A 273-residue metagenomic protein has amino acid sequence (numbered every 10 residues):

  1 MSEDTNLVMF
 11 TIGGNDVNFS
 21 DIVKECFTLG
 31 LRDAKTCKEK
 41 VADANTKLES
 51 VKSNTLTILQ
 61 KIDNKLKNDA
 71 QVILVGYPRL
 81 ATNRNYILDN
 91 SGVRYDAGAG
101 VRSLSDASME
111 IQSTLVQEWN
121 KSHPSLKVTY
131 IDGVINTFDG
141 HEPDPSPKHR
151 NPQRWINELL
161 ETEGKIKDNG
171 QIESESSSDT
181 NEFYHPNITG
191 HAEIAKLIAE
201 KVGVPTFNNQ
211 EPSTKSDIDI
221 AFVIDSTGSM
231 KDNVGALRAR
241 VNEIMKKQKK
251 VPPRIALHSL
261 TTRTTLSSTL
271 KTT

Functional and structural regions predicted by a protein language model:
M1-T46, R79-N90, S178: Oxyanion-hole/transition-state-stabilizing segment in secreted/luminal serine hydrolases and related acyltransferases
N6-T11, D16-N18, Q71-G76, V128-D132 (+4 more regions): Structural recognition of the beta-strand scaffold that forms the well-ordered cores of secreted hydrolase catalytic
I22, L80, N85-I87, A256-T273: Short beta-strand-loop
V41-E49, G98-V101, D179-P186, A221-N233: Second-shell loop/turn segments in exported
L48, K52, L56, I188-A199: Short, amphipathic alpha-helical "lid/cap" segments that border enzyme active or binding sites
V51-S91: Hydrophobic, aromatic-enriched interface-forming segments
T82-A107, T114-I188: Mobile gating loops/cap/lid regions near enzyme active sites that modulate substrate access
T214-T269: Von Willebrand factor
